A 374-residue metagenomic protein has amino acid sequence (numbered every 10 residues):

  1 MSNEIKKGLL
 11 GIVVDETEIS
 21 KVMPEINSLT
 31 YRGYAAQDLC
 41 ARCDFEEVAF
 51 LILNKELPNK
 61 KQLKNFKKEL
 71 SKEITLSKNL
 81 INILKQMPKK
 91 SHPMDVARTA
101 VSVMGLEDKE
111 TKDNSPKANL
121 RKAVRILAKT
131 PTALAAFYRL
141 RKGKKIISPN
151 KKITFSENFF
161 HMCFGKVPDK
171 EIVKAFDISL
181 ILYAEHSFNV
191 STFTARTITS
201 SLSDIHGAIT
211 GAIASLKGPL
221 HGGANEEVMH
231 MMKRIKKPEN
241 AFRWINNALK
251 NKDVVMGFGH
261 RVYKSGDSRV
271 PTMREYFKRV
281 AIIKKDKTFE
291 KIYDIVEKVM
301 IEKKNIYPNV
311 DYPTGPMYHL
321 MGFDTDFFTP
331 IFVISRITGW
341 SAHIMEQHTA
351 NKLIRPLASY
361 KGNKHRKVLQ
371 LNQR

Functional and structural regions predicted by a protein language model:
M1-R374: Non-transmembrane, aqueous-exposed alpha-helical and coiled segments at domain scale
